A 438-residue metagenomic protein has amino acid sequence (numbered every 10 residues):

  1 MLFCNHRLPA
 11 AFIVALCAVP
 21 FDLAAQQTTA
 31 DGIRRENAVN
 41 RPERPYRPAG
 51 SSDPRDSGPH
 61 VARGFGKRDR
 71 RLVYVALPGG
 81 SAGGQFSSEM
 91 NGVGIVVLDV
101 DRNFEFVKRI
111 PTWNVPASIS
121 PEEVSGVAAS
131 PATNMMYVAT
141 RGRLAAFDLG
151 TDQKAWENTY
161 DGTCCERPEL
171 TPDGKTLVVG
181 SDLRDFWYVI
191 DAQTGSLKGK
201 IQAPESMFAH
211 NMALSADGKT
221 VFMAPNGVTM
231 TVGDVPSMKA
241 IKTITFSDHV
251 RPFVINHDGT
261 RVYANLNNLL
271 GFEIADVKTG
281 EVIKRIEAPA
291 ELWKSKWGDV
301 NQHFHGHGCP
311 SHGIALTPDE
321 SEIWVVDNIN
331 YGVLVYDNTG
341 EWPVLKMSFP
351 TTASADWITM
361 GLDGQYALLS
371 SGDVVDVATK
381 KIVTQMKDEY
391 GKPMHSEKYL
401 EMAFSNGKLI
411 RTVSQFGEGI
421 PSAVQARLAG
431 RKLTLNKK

Functional and structural regions predicted by a protein language model:
M1-A10: Bacterial N-terminal signal peptides that target proteins for export
N5, L16-A18, C165: Secreted/luminal cysteine- and crosslink-motif detector
A10-P20: Bacterial N-terminal signal peptides
F21-A25: Sec/Tat signal peptide C-region and signal peptidase I cleavage site
Q26-K438: Predominantly soluble domains enriched in secretory-pathway, periplasmic, or organellar proteins
